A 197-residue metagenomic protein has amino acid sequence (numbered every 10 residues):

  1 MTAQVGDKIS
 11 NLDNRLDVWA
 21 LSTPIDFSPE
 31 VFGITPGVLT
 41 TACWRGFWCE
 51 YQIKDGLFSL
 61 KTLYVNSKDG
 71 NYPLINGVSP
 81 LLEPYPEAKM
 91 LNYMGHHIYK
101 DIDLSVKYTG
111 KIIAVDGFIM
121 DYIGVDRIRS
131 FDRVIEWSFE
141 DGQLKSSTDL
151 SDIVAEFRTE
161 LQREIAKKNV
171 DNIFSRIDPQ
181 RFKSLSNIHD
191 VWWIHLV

Functional and structural regions predicted by a protein language model:
M1-V197: Intrinsically disordered, low-complexity acidic regions enriched in Pro/Ser/Thr
